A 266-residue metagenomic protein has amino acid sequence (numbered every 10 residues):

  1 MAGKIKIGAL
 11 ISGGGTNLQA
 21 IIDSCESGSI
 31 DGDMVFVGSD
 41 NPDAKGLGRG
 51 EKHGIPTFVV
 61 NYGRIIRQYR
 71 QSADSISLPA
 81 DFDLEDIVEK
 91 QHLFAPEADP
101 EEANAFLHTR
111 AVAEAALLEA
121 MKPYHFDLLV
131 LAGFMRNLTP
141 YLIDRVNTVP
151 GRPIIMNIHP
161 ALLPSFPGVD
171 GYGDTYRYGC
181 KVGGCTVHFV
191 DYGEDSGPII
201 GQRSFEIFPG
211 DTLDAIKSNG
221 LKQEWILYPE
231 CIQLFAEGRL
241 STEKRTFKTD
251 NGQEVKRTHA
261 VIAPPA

Functional and structural regions predicted by a protein language model:
M1-A266: One-carbon transfer enzymes
